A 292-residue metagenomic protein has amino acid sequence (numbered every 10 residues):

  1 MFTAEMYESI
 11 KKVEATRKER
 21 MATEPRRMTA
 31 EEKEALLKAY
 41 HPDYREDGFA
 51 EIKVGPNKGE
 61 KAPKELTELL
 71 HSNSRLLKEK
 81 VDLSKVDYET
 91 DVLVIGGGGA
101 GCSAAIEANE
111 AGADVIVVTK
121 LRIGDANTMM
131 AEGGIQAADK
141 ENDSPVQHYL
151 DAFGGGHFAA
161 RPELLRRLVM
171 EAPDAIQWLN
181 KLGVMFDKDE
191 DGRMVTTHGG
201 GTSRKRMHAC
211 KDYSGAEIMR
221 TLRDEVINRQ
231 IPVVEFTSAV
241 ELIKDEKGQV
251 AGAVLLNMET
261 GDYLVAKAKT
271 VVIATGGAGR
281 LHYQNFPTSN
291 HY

Functional and structural regions predicted by a protein language model:
M1-L69, N73, I123-A251, L255-D262 (+2 more regions): Conserved N-terminal/central alpha/beta ligand/cofactor-binding core
E79: Metallocofactor- and cofactor-centric catalytic cores in central/energy metabolism, strongly enriched
K85-T90, E259-T270: Core beta-strand elements of the Rossmann-like FAD/NAD(P) dinucleotide-binding domain in flavoenzyme oxidoreductases
V92-V117: N-terminal Rossmann-like FAD-binding beta1-loop-alpha1 element of flavoenzymes
G97-G98, K211, G261-L264, L281-S289: Alpha-helix N-cap/helix-initiation motif
E110-D114, Q136-D139, F286-Y292: A glycine- and small-aliphatic-rich helix-loop capping segment at beta-alpha/alpha-beta transitions that lines
T270-Y292: Glycine-rich loop(s) and the adjacent beta-strand/alpha-helix scaffold that form part
